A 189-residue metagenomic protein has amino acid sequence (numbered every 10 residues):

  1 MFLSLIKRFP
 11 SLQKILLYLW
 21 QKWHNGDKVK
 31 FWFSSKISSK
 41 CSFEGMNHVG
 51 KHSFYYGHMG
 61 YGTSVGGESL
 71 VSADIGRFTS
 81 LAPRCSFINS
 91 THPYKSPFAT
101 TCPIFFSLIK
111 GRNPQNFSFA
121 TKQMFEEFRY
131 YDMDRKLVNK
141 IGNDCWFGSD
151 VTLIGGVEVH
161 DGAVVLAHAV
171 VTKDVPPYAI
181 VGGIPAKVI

Functional and structural regions predicted by a protein language model:
M1-F147, V151, P177, A186: Domain-scale signature associated with acetyltransferase and cell-envelope carbohydrate enzymes
V71, G155, K173: Conserved coupling/switch loop of ABC ATPases
F147, G156, V164: Amphipathic helical hotspot of TIR/SEFIR-family domains
T152, V157-E158: Conserved SAM-binding loop
T172-Y178: Gly/Pro- and small hydrophobic-enriched strand-loop and loop-to-helix capping segments that sit at the rims
K173, K187-I189: Active-site/pore-lining binding-face segments in mid-to-C-terminal subdomains
